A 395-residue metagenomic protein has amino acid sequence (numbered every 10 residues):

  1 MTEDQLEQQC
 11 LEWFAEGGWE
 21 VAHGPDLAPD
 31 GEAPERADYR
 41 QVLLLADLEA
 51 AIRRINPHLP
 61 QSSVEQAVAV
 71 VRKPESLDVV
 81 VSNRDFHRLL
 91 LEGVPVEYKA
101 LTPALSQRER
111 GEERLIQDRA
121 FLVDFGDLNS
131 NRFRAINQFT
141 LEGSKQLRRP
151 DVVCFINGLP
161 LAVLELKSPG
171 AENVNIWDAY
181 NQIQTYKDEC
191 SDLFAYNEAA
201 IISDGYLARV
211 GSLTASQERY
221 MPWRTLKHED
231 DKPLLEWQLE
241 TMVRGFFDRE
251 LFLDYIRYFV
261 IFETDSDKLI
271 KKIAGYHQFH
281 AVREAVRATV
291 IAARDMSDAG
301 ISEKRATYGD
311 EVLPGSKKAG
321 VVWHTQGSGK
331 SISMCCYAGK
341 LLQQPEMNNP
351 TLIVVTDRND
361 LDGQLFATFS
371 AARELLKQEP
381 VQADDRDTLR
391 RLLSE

Functional and structural regions predicted by a protein language model:
M1-Q5, L11-L101, R114-T351, T356 (+1 more regions): ATP-dependent helicase/translocase motor core
T102-S106: Positively charged N-terminal leader segments that act as targeting/secretion signals
Q107-E113: A cross-taxon signal for low-complexity, glycine/charged-rich
A371-E395: Inter-Walker segment of RecA-like/P-loop motor cores
